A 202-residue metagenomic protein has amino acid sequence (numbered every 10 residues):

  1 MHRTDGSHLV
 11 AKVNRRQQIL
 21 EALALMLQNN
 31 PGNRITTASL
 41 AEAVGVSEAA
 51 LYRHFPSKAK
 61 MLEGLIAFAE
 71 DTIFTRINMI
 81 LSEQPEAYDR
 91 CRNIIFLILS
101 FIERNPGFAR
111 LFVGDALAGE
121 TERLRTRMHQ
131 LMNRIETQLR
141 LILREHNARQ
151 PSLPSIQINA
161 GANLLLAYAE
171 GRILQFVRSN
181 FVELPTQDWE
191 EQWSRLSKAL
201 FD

Functional and structural regions predicted by a protein language model:
M1-N14, N78, R178: N-terminal intrinsically disordered/low-complexity leader segments
G6-S7, R34-T36, K58: Short glycine/proline-centered loop/turn elements that form peptide/ligand docking sites
N14-L25, N29, A43, K60-E83 (+6 more regions): Alpha-helical structural segments
M26-I35, F55: Short helix/strand-capping hinge loops at secondary-structure junctions that flank key functional elements
L40: Short alpha-helical "recognition helix" segments of helix-turn-helix
G45-F55: Short hydrophobic/aromatic patch on the recognition helix
F96-E103, L111-A118, L196: Helix-loop "lid/cap" segments that line or gate small-molecule binding pockets
A109-G114, R125, H129, N147-L196: Hydrophobic/aromatic-rich alpha-helical bundle segments in the mid-to-C-terminal region
